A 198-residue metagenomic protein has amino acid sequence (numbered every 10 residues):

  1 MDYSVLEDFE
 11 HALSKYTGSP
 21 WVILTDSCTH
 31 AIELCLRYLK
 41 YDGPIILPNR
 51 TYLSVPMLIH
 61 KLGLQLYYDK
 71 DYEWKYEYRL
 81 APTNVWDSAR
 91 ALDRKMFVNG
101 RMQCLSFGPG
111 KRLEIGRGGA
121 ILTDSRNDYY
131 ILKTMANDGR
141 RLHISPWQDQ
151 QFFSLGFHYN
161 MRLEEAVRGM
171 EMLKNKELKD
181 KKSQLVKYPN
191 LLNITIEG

Functional and structural regions predicted by a protein language model:
M1-H11, Y72, E171-L173: A structural motif shared across PLP-dependent enzymes of the aminotransferase-like
Y3, D26-T29, N49, R126: Alpha-helix N-cap/helix-start capping motif
E7-I45, V55-L62: Phosphate-binding glycine-rich loop
L13, A31, I45, G63 (+5 more regions): Generic structural signal for small/hydrophobic residues in well-ordered secondary structure, especially within
P20, G43, L80-P82, R101 (+1 more regions): Short coil/turn segments at beta-strand junctions that form active-site/ligand-binding loops
L24, Y68, C104-S106: Structural signal for conserved beta-strand scaffold positions within catalytic alpha/beta enzyme cores
L36-K95: PLP-dependent aminotransferase-like
R94, M102-G198: Active-site region of PLP-dependent enzymes
